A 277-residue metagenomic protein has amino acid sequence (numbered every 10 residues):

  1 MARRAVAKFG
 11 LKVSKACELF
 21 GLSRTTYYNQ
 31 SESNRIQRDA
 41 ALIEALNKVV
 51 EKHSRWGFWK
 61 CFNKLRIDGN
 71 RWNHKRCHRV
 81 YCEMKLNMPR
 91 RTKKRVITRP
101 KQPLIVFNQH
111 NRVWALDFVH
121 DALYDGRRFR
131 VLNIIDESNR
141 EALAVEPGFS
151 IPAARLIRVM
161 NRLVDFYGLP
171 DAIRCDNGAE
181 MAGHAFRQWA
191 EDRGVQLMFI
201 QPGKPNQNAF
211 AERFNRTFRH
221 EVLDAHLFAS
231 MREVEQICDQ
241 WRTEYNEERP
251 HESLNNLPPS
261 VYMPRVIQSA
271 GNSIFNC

Functional and structural regions predicted by a protein language model:
M1-L11, N47-K52: Short, amphipathic alpha-helical "recognition" segments used to contact nucleic acids or chromatin
A2, A16-C17, Y27, L46 (+14 more regions): Mobile genetic element proteins and their domesticated derivatives, centered on retroelements and DNA transposons
C17, L22-V113, A179, K204 (+1 more regions): Basic, flexible linker segments flanking DNA-binding modules in nucleic acid-interacting mobile-element proteins
R71-I135, E141, A154-R162, F166-D171 (+1 more regions): Mobile-element integrase/transposase regions, centering on the N-terminal DNA-binding/Zn-coordinating module
R90-R95, A172-N177, D192-F210, H226-M231: RNase H-like polynucleotidyl transferase catalytic core
V145-E146: Short hydrophobic alpha-helix segments
M160, Y167-G183, G203-P205, L257-S260: Acidic/histidine-rich, metal-coordinating catalytic segments
E191-V195, T217-C277: C-terminal domain-tail junction helix/linker
